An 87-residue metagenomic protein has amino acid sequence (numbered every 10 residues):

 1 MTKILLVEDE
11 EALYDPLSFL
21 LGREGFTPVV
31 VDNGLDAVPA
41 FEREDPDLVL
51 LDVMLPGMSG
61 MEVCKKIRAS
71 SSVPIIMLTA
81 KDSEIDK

Functional and structural regions predicted by a protein language model:
M1-K87: N-terminal/domain-start alpha-helical segments
